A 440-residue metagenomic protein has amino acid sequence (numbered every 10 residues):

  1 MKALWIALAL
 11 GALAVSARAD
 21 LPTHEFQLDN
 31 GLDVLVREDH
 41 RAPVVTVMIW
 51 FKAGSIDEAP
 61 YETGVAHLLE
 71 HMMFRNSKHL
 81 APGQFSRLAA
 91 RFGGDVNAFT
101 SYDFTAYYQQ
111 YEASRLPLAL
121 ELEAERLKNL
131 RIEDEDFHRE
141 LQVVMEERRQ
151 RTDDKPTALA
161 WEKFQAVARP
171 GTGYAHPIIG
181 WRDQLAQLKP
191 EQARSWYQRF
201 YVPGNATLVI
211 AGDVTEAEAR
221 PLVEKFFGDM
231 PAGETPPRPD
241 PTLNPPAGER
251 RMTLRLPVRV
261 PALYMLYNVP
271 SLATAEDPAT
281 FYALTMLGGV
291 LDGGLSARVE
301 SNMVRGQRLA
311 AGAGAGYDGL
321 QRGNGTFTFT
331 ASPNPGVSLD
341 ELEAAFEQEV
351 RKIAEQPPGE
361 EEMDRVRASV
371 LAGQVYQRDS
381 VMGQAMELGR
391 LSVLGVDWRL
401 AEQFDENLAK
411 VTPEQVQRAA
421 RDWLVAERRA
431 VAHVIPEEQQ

Functional and structural regions predicted by a protein language model:
A14-S16: N-terminal signal peptide c-region/cleavage motif recognized by signal peptidases
D20-F26, E125, E147, Q165-A206 (+5 more regions): Histidine-acidic residue clusters that define the catalytic metal-binding segment of zinc metallopeptidase domains
T46-Q110, H176-I179, G294-L309, Q321: M16/MPP (pitrilysin/insulinase) zinc-metallopeptidase core fold and M16-derived inactive scaffolds
R75-H79, Q110-L141, R220, A275 (+2 more regions): M16/insulysin-pitrilysin zinc metalloprotease superfamily fold
S77-K78, Q84-W196, T242, R367-D379: Acidic/histidine-enriched segments that form metal/cofactor-coordinating and catalytic pocket/exosite environments
P170, Y174, I178, P203 (+3 more regions): An aromatic/glycine/proline-enriched structural segment found at the starts of mature extracellular/organellar domains
T207-V209, T330-A331, I353, P357 (+1 more regions): C-terminal regions of mature proteins
Y264-N268, L291-P333: A structural supersecondary motif
